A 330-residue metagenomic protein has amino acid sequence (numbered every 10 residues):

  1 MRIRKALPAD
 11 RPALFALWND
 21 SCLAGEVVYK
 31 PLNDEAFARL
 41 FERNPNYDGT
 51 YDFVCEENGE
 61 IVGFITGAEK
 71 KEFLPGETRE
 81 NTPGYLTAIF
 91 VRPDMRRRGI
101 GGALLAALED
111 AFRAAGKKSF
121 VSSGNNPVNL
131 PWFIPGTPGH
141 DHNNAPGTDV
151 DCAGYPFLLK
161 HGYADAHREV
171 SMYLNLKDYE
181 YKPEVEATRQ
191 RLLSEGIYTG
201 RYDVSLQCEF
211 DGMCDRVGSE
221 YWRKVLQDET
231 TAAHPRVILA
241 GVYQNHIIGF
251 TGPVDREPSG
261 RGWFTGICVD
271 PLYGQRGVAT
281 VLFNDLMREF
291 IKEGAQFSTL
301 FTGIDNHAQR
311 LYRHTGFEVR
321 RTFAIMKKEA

Functional and structural regions predicted by a protein language model:
M1-R43, D48, D52-E56, E184-Y221: Short amphipathic alpha-helix that is part of the acyltransferase structural core
L23-D52, E57, I65-N81, G218-V269: A conserved beta-strand-loop-helix scaffold within acyl/acetyltransferase catalytic domains
G63, H167-V170, G249, R321: A structural microfeature
P83, L105-L193, A324-K328: Acyl-donor-binding surface of acyltransferase catalytic domains
L86, F120-S122, F264, S298-T302: Conserved hydrophobic beta-strand within the GNAT/NAT acetyltransferase core sheet that lines the active-site cleft
V91, R97-D110, V269, Q275-R288 (+2 more regions): Conserved acetyl-CoA-binding loop-helix of GNAT-fold acetyltransferases
F283, D305-A308, A330: Short glycine/proline-centered loop/turn elements that form peptide/ligand docking sites
